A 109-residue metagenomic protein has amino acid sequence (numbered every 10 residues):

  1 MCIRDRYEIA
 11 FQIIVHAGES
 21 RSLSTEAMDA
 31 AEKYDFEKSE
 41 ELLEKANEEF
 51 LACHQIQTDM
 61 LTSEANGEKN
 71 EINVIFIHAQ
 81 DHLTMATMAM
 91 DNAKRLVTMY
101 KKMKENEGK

Functional and structural regions predicted by a protein language model:
M1-I3: Short, small-residue-biased leader/transition segments that mark boundaries at the very start of proteins
Y7-A10, G18, E44-K109: C-terminal-biased regions
